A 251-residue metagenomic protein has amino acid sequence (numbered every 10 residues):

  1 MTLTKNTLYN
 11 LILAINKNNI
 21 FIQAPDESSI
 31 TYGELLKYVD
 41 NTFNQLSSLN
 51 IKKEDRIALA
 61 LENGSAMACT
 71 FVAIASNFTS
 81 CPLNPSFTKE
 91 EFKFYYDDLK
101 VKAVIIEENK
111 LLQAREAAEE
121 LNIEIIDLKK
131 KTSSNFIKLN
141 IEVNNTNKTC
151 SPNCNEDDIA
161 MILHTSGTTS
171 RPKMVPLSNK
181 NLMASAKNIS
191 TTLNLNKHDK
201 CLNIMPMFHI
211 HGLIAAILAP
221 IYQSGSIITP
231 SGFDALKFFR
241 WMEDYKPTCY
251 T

Functional and structural regions predicted by a protein language model:
M1-L49, K53, K148-C150: N-lobe entry segment of adenylate-forming
T31-G33, A160-K187: Conserved AMP-binding A3 loop
N44-F87: Conserved AMP-binding/adenylate-forming
S48-L49, F78-E142: Structural core segment of the AMP-binding/adenylate-forming
L61, C81-Y96, E108-K110, G225-Y245: ATP-dependent adenylate-forming carboxylate-activation enzymes
F71-F78, P82, D98, H209 (+1 more regions): Short hydrophobic alpha-helices that are characteristic scaffold elements of the AMP-binding
I125, I141-H164, S170-R171, N194-K200: Conserved pre-ATP/AMP-binding loop-to-beta segment of ANL
M183-K200, I210-C249: Conserved AMP-binding/adenylation subdomain of ANL enzymes
